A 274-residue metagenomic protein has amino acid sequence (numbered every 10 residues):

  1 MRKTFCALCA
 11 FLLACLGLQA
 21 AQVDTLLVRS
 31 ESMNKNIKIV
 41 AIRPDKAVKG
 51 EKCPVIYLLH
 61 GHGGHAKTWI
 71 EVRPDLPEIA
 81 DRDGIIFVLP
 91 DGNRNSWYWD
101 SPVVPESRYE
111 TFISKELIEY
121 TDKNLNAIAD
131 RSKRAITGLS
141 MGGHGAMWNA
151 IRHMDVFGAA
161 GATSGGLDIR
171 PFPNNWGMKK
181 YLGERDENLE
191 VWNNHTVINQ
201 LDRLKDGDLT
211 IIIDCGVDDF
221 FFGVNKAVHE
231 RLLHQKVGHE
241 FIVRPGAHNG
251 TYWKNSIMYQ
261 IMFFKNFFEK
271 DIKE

Functional and structural regions predicted by a protein language model:
M1-T4: Positively charged n-region of N-terminal signal peptides that target proteins for export
C6-A7, A47: General helical structural elements
A7-C15: Bacterial N-terminal signal peptides
A20-E274: Non-catalytic cap/lid and distal C-terminal segments of serine-dependent acyl enzymes
